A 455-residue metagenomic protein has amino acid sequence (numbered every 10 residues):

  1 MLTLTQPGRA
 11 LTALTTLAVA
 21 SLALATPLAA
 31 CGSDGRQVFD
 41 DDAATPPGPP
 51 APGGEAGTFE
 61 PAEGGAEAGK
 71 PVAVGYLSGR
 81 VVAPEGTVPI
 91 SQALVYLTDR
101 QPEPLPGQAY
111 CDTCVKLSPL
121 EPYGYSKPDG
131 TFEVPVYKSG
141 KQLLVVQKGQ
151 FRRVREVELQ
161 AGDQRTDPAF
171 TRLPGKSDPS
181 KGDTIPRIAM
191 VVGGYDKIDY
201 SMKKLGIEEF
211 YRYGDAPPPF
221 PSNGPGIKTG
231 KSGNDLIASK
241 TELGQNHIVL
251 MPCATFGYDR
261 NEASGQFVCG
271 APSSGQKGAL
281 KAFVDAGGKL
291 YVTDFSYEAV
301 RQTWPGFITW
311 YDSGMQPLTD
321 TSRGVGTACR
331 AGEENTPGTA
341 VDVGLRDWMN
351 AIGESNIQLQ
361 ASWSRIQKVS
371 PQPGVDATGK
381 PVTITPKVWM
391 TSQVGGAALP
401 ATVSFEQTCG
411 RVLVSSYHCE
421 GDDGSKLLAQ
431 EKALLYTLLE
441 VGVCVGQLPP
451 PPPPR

Functional and structural regions predicted by a protein language model:
L24-G75: Ser/Thr-rich, Pro/Gly/Ala-heavy low-complexity intrinsically disordered linkers and tails of secreted extracellular
L77, A83-V115, M202: Short, ordered, surface-exposed loop/turn motifs in non-cytosolic proteins
L97, L120-E121, P128-V134, K138-R152: A short, solvent-exposed beta-strand micro-motif common in secreted/extracellular proteins
Q101-T131, P135: Short, acidic Ser/Thr/Gly-rich low-complexity loop/linker segments typical of extracellular and cell-surface proteins
A189-T309: Helical hinge/lid and interdomain linker segments adjacent to catalytic or ligand-binding clefts that mediate domain
G257-S370: A glycine-rich, often tryptophan-bearing local segment used as a flexible ligand/cofactor-contacting loop or short
R301-A328, A397-A401, E406-R455: Extracellular ligand-binding/catalytic regions of CAZymes and related secreted enzymes and adhesion modules
G324-D423: Catalytic beta-strand/loop cores that center a nucleophilic Ser/Cys/Thr and support acyl-enzyme chemistry
